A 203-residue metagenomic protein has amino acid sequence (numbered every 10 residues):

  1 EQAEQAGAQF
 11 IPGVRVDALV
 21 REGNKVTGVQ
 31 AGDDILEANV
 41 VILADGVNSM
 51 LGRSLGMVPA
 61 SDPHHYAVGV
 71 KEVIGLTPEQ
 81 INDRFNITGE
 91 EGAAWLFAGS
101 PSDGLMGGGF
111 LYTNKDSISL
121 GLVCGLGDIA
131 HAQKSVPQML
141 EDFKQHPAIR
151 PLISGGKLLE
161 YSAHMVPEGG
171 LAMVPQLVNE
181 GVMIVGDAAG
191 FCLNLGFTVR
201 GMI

Functional and structural regions predicted by a protein language model:
E4-S154, L158, G190-F191: Predominantly flavin-linked oxidoreductase catalytic cores and closely associated redox partners
P59, V174-P175: Short secondary-structure boundary/capping segments
G104-L105, P175-N179: Short, flexible loop/turn motifs enriched in small residues
L152-A172: Flavin (FAD/FMN) cofactor-binding core of flavoprotein oxidoreductases
V182-I184: Residue-level marker for buried hydrophobic side chains located in beta-strands that build the well-ordered beta-sheet
D187: Globin-like tetrapyrrole-binding proteins
C192-I203: A conserved FAD-binding loop/helix module that cradles the flavin
